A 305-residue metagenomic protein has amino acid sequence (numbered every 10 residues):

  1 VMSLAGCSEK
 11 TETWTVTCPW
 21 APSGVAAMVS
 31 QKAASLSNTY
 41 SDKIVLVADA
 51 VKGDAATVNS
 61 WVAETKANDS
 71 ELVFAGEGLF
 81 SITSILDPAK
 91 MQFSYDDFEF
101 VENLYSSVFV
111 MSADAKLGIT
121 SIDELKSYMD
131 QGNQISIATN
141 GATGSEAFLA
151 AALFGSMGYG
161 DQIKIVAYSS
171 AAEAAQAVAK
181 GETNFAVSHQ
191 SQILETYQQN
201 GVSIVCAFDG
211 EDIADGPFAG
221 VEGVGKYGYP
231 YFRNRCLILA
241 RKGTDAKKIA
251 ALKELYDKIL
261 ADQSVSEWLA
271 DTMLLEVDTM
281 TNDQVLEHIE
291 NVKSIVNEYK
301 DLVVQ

Functional and structural regions predicted by a protein language model:
V1-T15, Q305: Short, low-complexity disordered leader/linker segments with a strong preference for bacterial N-terminal type II
E12-T13, A34-V45, W61-S70, I85-E173 (+2 more regions): Hinge/capping helix and adjacent helix->loop/strand transition within the periplasmic-binding protein
W14-Q31, G53-D54, I137-S145: Extracytoplasmic "Venus flytrap"
D42-I44, E64-A75, N133-I135, D161 (+3 more regions): Alpha-to-beta junction loops
D54, V73-L79, S84-I85, S170-A171 (+4 more regions): Beta->alpha turn/N-cap motifs
A138-V221: Ligand-binding pocket segment of bilobal, Venus flytrap-like solute-binding proteins
S156, K247-Q305: An extracytoplasmic/periplasmic, membrane-proximal ligand-sensing/linker region
Q192-A261, S266, N291-S294: C-terminal lobe and pocket-closing loops of periplasmic/extracytoplasmic Venus-flytrap solute-binding proteins
